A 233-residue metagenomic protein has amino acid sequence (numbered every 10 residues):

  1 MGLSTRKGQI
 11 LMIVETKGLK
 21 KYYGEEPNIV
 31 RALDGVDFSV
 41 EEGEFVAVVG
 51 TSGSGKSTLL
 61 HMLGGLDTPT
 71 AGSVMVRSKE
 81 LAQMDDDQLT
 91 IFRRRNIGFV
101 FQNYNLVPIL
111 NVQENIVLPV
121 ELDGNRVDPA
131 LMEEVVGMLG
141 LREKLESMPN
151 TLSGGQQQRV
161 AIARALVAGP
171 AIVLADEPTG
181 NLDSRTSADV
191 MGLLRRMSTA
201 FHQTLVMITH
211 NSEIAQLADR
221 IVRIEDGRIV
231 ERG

Functional and structural regions predicted by a protein language model:
M1-Y22, V230-G233: ABC-family P-loop ATPase nucleotide-binding domain
I13-I224: ABC family nucleotide-binding domain
